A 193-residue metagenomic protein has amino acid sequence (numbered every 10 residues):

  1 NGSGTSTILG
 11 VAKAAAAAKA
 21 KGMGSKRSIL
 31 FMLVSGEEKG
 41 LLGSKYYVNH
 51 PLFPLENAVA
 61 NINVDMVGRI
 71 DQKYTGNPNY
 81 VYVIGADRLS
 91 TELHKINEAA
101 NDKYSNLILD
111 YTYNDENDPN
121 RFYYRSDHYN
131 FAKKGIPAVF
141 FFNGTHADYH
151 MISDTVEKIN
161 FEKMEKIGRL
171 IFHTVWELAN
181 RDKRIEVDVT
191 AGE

Functional and structural regions predicted by a protein language model:
N1-G40, I171: Alpha-helical metal-binding/catalytic segments enriched in His/Glu/Asp
G2-S6, M23, E38-L42, D87-T91 (+2 more regions): Soluble non-cytosolic domains of exported or imported proteins
G4, S25-L30, V64-M66, A100-K103 (+2 more regions): Active/binding-pocket-proximal capping segment
S6, K13, F142, H146-E193: His/Asp/Glu-rich mid-to-C-terminal helical/loop segments that flank catalytic regions of hydrolases
T7, V11-M23, S44, V48 (+3 more regions): C-terminal soluble interaction/assembly domains
G10-A20, N49-F53, E98-N106, A132-I136 (+2 more regions): Sec-exported extracytoplasmic/periplasmic mature domains
A18-G24, L107-D115, R181-T190: Surface-exposed patches in mature extracellular/periplasmic domains of secreted proteins
V34-F140: Metal-dependent peptidase/peptidase-like ectodomains
